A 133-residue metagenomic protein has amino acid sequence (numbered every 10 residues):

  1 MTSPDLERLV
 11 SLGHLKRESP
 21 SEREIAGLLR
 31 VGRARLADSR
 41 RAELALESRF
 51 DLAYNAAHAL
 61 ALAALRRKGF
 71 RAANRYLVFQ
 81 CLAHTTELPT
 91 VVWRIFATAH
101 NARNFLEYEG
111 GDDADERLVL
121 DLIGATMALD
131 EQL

Functional and structural regions predicted by a protein language model:
M1-L133: Terminal alpha-helical segments
